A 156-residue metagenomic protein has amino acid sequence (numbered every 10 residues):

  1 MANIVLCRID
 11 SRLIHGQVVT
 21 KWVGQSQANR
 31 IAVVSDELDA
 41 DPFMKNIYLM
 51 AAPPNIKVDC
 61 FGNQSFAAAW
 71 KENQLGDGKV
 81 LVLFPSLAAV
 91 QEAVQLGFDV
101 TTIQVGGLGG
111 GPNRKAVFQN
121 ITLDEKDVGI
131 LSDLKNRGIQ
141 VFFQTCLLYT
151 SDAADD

Functional and structural regions predicted by a protein language model:
I4-L6, S11-I14, T20-Q25, R30 (+5 more regions): N-terminal intrinsically disordered, cationic/polar leader segments that include organellar targeting peptides
R30-V34, V58-C60: Short hydrophobic alpha-helical runs that function as membrane-insertion/retention elements
S35-D39, G62-S65, L87, G106-G110 (+1 more regions): Short, ordered loop/turn segments at secondary-structure junctions
D39-S65: Short acidic, glycine/proline-enriched helix-loop-strand junctions
F61-G106: Ordered, amphipathic secondary-structure segments that act as subunit-interaction surfaces in large macromolecular
T101-L123: Strongly charged, low-complexity linkers/loops
Y149-A154: Conserved small/polar residues in nucleotide/adenosyl-binding loops
